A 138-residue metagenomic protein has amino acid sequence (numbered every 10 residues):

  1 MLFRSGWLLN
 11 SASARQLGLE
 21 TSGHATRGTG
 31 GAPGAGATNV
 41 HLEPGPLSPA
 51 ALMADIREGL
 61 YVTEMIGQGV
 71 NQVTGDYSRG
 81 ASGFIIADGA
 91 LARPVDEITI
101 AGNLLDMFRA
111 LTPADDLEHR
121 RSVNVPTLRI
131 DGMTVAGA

Functional and structural regions predicted by a protein language model:
M1-A138: N-terminal small-residue-enriched
